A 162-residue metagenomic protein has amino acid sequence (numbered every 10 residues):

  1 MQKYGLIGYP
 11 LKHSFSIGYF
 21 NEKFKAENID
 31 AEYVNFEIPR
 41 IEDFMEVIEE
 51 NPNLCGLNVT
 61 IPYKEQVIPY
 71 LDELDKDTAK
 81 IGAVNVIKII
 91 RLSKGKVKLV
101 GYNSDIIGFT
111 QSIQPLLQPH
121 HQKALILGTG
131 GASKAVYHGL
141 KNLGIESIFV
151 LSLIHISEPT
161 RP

Functional and structural regions predicted by a protein language model:
Q2-L116: Phosphate/diphosphate ligand-binding glycine-rich loop within oxidoreductases
G8, N103, I113, H121-N142: Glycine-rich adenosine-cofactor-binding loop
P10, L153-I154: Residues in the short beta-alpha loop(s) of Rossmann-like NAD(P)-binding domains
T60, T160-R161: Ser/Thr-centric signal marking residues that sit in or immediately flank functional binding/regulatory motifs
H121, I145-E146, L153: Nucleotide and nucleotide-moiety/phosphate-recognizing core
I154-T160: Conserved small/polar residues in nucleotide/adenosyl-binding loops
